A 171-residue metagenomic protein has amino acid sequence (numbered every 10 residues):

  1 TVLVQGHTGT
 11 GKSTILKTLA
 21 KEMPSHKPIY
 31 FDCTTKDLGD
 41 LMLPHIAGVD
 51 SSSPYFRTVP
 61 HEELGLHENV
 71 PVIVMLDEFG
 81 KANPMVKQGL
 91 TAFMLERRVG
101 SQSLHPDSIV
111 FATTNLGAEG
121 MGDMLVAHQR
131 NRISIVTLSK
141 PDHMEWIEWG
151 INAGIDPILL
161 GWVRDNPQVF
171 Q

Functional and structural regions predicted by a protein language model:
T1-D165: AAA+ P-loop NTPase catalytic core and its hallmark functional loops
F170-Q171: C-terminal helical "lid" subdomain and adjoining coupling/linker elements of P-loop NTPases
